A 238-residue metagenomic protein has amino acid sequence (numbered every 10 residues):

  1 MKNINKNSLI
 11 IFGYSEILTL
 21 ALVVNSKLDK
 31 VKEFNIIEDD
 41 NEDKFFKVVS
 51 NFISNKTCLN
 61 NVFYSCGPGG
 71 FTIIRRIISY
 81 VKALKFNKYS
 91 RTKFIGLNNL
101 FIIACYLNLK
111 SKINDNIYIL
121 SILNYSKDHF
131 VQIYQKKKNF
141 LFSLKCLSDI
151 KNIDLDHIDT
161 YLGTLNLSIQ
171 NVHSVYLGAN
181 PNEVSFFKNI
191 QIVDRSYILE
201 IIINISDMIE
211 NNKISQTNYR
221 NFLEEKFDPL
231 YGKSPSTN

Functional and structural regions predicted by a protein language model:
M1-V31, I37-E38, I95-N238: Oxyanion-binding and handling regions
F34-N51: N-terminal phosphate-binding loop and adjacent alpha-helix
K44-K47, S79, A83, I102-C105: Short amphipathic alpha-helical face segments that pack within enzyme cores and frequently flank/anchor catalytic
V48-N61, I158-Q170: Phosphate/pyrophosphate-binding loops at sites that engage ATP/ADP/AMP, CoA/4′-phosphopantetheine, polyphosphate
N51, K82, F86, L109: Short, well-ordered alpha-helices that flank and scaffold nucleotide-derived cofactor binding pockets
N61-N99: DPxDG-like acidic metal-binding loop motif
